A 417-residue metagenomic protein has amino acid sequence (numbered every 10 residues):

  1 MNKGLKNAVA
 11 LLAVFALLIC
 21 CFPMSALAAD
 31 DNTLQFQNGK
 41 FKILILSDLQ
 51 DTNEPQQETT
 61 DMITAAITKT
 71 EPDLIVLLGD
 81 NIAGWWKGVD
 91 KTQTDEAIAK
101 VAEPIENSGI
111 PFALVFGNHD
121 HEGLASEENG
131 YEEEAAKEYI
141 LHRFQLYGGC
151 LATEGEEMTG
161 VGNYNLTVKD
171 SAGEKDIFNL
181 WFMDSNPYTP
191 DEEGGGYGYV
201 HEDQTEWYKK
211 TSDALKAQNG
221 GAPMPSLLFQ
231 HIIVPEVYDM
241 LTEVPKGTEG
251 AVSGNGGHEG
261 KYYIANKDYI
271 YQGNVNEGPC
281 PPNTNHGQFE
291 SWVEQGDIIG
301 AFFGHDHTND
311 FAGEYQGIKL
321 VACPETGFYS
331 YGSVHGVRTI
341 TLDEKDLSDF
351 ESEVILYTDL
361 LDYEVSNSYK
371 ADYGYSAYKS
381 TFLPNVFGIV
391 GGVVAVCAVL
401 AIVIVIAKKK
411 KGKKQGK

Functional and structural regions predicted by a protein language model:
I19-D30, V405-K411: Sec-dependent signal peptide cleavage junction
L27-V101: N-terminal active-site segment of His-dependent metallophosphoesterases
A29-D31, E96-G221, E249-V252, T341: Extended active-site neighborhood of metal-dependent phosphoesterases/phosphodiesterases
L46-T60, I82-E96, S126-E132, D191-Y199 (+3 more regions): Acidic/histidine-rich helix-loop elements that form or flank divalent-metal/phosphate-binding sites at the catalytic
T52-E54, A83-W86, L114-S126, Y188-D191 (+4 more regions): Active-site environment of divalent metal-dependent phosphoester hydrolases
T70-L74, N179-F182, G194-D306: His/acidic metal-ligating clusters that form di-metal
V168-K169, G273-N274, P279-C280, H286-Q295 (+1 more regions): Binuclear metal-dependent phosphoesterase catalytic core
V399-K417: C-terminal membrane-anchoring or membrane-association module
